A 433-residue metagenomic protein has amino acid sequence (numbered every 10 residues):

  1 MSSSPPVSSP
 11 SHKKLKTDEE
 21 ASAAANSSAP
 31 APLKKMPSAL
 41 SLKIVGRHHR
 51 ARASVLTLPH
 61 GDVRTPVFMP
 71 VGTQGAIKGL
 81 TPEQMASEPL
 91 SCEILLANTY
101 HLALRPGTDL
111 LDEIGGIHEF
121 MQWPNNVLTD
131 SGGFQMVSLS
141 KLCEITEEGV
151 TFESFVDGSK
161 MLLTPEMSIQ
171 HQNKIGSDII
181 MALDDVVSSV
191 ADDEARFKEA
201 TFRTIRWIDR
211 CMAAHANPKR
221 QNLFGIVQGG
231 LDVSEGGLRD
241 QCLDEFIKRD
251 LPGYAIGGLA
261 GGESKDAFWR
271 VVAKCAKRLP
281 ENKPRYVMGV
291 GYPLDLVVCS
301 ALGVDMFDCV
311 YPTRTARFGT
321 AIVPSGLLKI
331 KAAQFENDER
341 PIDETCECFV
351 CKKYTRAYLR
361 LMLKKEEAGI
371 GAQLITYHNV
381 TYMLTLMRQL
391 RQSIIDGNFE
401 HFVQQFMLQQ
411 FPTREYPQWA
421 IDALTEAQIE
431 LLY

Functional and structural regions predicted by a protein language model:
S2-V7, K14-P218, A333-E336: Non-catalytic, usually N-terminal nucleic-acid engagement modules in DNA/RNA processing proteins
S4-P5, H12-K14, D18, N26-L58 (+4 more regions): C-terminal extensions of enzymes
A29, F202, A214, P218-I342 (+1 more regions): Glycine-rich phosphate/ribose-binding loops and adjacent secondary-structure elements that form binding surfaces
G61, L95, D130, Q172 (+5 more regions): Conserved, mostly hydrophobic/aromatic
D130, A255-G257, E426-A427, L431: HAD-like aspartate-dependent phosphatase fold
S168, A200, T204-C211, C242 (+4 more regions): Alpha-helical packing segments of well-folded alpha/beta enzyme cores
G176, I208, M212-H215, D250 (+3 more regions): Structural signal for hydrophobic packing residues in well-ordered secondary-structure cores of soluble enzyme domains
S189-E194, K198, G253-A260, A368-A372: Glycine- and acidic
